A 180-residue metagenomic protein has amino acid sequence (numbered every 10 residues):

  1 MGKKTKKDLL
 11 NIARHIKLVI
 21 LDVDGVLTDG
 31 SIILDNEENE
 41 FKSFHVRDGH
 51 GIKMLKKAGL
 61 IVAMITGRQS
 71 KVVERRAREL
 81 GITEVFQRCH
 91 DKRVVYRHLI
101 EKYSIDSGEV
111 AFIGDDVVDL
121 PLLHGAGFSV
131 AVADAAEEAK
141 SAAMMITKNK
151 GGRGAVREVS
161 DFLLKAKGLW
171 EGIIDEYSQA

Functional and structural regions predicted by a protein language model:
M1-L21, L169-A180: Non-catalytic pre-domain segments flanking phosphatase-related domains
L10, K17, S31-K53: Basic, amphipathic juxtamembrane/active-site segments that coordinate anionic phosphate or diphosphate groups
A13-I32, L123, V156: Asp-based phosphoryl-transfer active-site loop
H15-K17, L60, G108-E109: Short coil/turn segments at beta-strand junctions that form active-site/ligand-binding loops
V23, G67, C89, A133-A135: Short secondary-structure boundary segments
F41-K42, E79-L80, E84-V85, R93-A180: Mg2+-dependent phosphoryl-transfer enzymes with acidic/Ser/Thr/Gly-rich catalytic loops
K42-A58, H90-V94, G108: Short, acidic loop-to-helix structural element flanking the phosphoryl-transfer center in phosphate-processing enzymes
I52-R76, F86-Q87: Substrate-recognition element of Asp-dependent hydrolases with the DxDx(T/V) motif
